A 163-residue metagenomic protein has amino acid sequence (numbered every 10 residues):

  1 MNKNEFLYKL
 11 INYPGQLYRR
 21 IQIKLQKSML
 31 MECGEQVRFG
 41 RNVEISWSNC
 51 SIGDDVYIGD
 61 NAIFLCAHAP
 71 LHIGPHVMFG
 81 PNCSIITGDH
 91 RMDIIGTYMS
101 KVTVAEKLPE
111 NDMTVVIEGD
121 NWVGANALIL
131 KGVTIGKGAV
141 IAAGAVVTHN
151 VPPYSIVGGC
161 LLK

Functional and structural regions predicted by a protein language model:
M1-I45: Extended, small-residue-rich solenoid/repeat segments and analogous flexible loops that form exposed scaffolds
K3, K9, K24-K27, K101 (+4 more regions): Context-gated lysine
Y8, Y18, N126, A143-G144: Low-complexity, intrinsically disordered short peptide segments enriched in small/polar/basic residues
R20-I21, H68, G124, A142: Short, conserved clusters of charged catalytic residues that mark active-site and nucleotide-handling motifs
E35, D54, P75, G119 (+2 more regions): Short acidic capping loops at alpha-helix termini that bridge into adjacent secondary structure
E44-I52, Y57-K131, C160-L161: Flexible, glycine/small-residue-enriched loop-and-beta-strand segment within the central core of proteins
I129-K163: C-terminal/domain-terminus segments
